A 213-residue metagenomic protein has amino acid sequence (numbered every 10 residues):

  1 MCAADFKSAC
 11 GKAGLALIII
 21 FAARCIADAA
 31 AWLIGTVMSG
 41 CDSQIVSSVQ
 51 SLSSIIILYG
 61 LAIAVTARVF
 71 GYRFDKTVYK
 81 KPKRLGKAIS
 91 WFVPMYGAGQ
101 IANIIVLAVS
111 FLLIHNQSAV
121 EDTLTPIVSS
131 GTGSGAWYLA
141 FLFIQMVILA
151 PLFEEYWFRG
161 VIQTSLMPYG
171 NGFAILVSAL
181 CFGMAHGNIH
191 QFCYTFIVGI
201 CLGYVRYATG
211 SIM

Functional and structural regions predicted by a protein language model:
M1-F6, C41-Q44, T77, K81 (+8 more regions): Juxtamembrane loop-helix boundary motifs flanking transmembrane segments in multi-pass membrane proteins
M1-I89, V93, G97, I101: N-terminal, membrane-interfacial amphipathic/helix-forming hydrophobic leader that caps and precedes the first
C25-D28, Q100-I104, P151-L152, Y156 (+1 more regions): Transmembrane alpha-helical segments of multi-pass membrane transport proteins and ion-pumping complexes
A27-W32, N103-L107, R159-G160, T164 (+1 more regions): Short helix-terminus and kink motifs of transmembrane alpha helices, predominantly at the cytoplasmic interface
T36-G40, H115, S165-G172: Membrane interface segments of multi-pass transport proteins and intramembrane proteases
I45-S47, K80-A150: Juxtamembrane helix-loop-helix connectors linking adjacent transmembrane helices in multi-pass membrane enzymes
W137-M213: Transmembrane helix-loop-helix hairpins at the membrane interface of multi-pass integral membrane proteins
